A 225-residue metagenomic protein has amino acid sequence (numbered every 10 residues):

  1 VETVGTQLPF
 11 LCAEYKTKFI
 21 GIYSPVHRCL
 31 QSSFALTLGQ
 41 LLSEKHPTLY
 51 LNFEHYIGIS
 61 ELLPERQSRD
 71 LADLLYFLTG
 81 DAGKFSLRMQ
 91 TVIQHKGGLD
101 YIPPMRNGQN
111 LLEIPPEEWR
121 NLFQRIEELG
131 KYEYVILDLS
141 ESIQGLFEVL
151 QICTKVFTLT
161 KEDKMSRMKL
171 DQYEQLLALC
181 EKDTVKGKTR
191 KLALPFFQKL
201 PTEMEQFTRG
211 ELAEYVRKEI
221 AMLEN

Functional and structural regions predicted by a protein language model:
V1-I20: Extreme N-terminal, non-catalytic leader segments that precede Walker-type/kinase nucleotide-binding cores
K16-I59, L63: Walker A/P-loop phosphate-binding motif and the immediately C-terminal alpha-helix
T17-F19, T48-Y50, L99-Y101, V156 (+1 more regions): Conserved beta-strand scaffold positions in the cores of enzyme catalytic domains, especially in NTP/NDP-utilizing
Y23-H27, N52-E54, P104-R106, D138-E141 (+1 more regions): Structural motif
K45-Y101: Phosphate-binding loop that captures ATP/GTP phosphates
M89-T91, K96, Y101-F147: Phosphate-binding/switch loop-helix module in NTP-utilizing enzymes
N121-T208: Conserved catalytic-core segment of NTP-binding enzymes
E203-N225: NTP-binding/hydrolysis catalytic cores, primarily Walker-type P-loop NTPases
